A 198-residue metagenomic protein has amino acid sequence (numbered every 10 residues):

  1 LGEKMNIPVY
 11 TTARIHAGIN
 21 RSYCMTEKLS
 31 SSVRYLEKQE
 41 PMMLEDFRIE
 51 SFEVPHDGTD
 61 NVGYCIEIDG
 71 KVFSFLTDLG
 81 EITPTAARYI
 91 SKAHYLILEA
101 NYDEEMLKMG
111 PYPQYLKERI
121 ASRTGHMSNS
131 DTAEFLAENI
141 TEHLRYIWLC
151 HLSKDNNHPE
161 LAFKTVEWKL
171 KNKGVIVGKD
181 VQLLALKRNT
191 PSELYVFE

Functional and structural regions predicted by a protein language model:
L1-Y89, Y95, D103-M109, E134-Y146 (+1 more regions): Binuclear metal-dependent hydrolase catalytic cores
M109-L116: Short, basic/glycine-rich phosphate-binding loops at helix/coil junctions that contact nucleotide phosphates
Q114, R123, F135-N139: C-terminal extensions
K117-N129: A short acidic, glycine-rich active-site loop that binds or catalyzes chemistry on phosphate/adenosine moieties
